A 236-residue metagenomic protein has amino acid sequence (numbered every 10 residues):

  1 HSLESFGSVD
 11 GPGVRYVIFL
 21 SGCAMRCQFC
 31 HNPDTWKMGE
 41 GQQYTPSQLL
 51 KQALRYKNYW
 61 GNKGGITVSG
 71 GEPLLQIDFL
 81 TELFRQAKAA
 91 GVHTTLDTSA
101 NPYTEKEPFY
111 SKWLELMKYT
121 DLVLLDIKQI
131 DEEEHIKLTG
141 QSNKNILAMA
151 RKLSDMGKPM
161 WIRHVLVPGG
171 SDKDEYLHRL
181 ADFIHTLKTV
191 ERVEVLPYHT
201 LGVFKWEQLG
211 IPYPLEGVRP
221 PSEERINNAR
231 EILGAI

Functional and structural regions predicted by a protein language model:
S2-E4, S8-Y44: Canonical Radical SAM [4Fe-4S] cluster-binding loop centered on the CxxxCxxC motif and its immediate flanking residues
D34-M38, I136-S142, G210-V218: Short glycine-enriched, charge-decorated loop/helix-capping segments at active-site entrances that position
Q43, G140-N143, P220-E223: Short, conserved loop/turn and helix-capping segments at secondary-structure boundaries that abut family-defining
L50, L54-N58, N62-G65, G70 (+3 more regions): Conserved AdoMet/S-adenosylmethionine-binding subsite of the radical SAM
D182, E191, E207-I232: A structural motif corresponding to the C-terminal lobe/cap of the Radical SAM core domain
A235-I236: Radical SAM enzyme core and accessory elements
